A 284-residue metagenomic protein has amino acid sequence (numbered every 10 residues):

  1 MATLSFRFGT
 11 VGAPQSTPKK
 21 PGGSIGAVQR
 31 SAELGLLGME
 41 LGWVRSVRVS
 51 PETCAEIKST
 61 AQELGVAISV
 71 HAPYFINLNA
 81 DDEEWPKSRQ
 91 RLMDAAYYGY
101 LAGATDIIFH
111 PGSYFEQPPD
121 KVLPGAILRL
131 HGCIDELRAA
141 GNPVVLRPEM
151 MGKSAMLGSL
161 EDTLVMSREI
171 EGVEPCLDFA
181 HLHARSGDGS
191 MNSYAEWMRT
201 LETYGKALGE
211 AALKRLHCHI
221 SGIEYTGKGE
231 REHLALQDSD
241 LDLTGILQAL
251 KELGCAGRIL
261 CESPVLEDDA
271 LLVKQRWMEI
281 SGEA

Functional and structural regions predicted by a protein language model:
M1-Y97, E283: N-terminal pre-domain/capping segments
A2-T3, V28-G35, R48-S69, D94-G103 (+4 more regions): Acidic (Asp/Glu)-rich catalytic clusters
V11-Q15, G42-S46, P73-F75, G112-Y114 (+4 more regions): Active-site beta-loop-alpha junctions enriched in small/polar residues
K19, G23, R48-E56, A80-R91 (+4 more regions): Alpha-helix N-cap and loop-to-helix initiation/capping positions
S31, H71, G99, I107 (+4 more regions): Conserved, mostly hydrophobic/aromatic
Q62-E63, L78-L177: Active-site acidic/histidine proton-transfer and metal-coordination neighborhood in alpha/beta enzyme cores
C133-E230: Acidic/histidine-rich catalytic cores of soluble enzymes
E267-E283: C-terminal helical cap(s) of enzyme catalytic domains, especially alpha/beta-barrels
